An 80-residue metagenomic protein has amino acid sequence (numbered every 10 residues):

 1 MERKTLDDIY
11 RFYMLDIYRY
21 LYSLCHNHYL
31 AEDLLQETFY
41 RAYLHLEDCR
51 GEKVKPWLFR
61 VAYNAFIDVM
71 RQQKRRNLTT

Functional and structural regions predicted by a protein language model:
M1-R19, S23, Y29-E32: A short, charge-rich alpha-helical start-of-domain segment used by transcription regulators
F12, L24, R60-V61, V69: Conserved catalytic core of Hanks-type protein kinase domains
D16, A31, P56, K74-N77: A broad, structure-centric signal for solvent-exposed, well-ordered loop/edge residues that line or flank functional
R19, D33-Y40, L44, E52-N64: Structural recognition of an alpha-helix C-terminal capping motif at a helix-to-coil junction
H26, F39-Y40, I67, R75: Residue-level marker of structural boundaries
E47: Conserved micro-motifs of the catalytic ATP-binding
Y63-T80: Arg/Lys-rich amphipathic alpha helix in sigma70-family domain 2
